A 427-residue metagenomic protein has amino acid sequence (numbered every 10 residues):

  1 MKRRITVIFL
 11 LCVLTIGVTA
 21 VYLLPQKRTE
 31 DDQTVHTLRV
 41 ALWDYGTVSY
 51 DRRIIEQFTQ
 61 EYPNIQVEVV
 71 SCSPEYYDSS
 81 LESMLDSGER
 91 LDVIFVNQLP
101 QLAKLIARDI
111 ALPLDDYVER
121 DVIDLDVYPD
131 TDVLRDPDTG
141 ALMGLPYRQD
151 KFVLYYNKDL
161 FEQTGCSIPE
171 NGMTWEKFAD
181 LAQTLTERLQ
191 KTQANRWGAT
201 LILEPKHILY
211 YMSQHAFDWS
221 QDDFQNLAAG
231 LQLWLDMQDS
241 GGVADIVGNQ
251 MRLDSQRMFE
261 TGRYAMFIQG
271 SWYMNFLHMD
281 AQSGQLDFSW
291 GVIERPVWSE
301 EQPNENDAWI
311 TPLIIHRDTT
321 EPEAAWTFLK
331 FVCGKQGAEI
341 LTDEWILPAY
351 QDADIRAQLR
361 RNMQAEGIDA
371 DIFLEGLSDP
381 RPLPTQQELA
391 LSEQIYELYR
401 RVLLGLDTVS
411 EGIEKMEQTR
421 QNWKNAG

Functional and structural regions predicted by a protein language model:
M1-R108, I123, I168, G284 (+7 more regions): Conserved N-terminal structural module of periplasmic/extracytoplasmic solute-binding proteins
Q60, Q66, T164, S240 (+2 more regions): Extracytoplasmic/periplasmic substrate-recognition and gating elements
S83-M84, L91-D92, D121-L160, Q193-G198 (+2 more regions): A structural signal for short loop-to-beta-strand junctions that line the ligand-binding cleft of periplasmic/secreted
N97-K151, D287, G291-E294: Hinge/lid segment of periplasmic solute-binding proteins
D115-V127, N171, L189-K191, Y210-L231 (+2 more regions): Short, solvent-exposed loop/beta-turn-alpha elements that line the ligand-binding surface or hinge of extracytoplasmic
T139-Y147, F152, E176-D223, Q232-L235 (+1 more regions): Extracytoplasmic/periplasmic solute-binding protein
A182, W219-M251, R295: Glycine-centered hinge/linker elements that transmit conformational signals in sensory and ligand-binding systems
I293, T342-E397, R401: Long, aromatic- and glycine/proline-rich binding clefts that accommodate carbohydrate-like moieties
